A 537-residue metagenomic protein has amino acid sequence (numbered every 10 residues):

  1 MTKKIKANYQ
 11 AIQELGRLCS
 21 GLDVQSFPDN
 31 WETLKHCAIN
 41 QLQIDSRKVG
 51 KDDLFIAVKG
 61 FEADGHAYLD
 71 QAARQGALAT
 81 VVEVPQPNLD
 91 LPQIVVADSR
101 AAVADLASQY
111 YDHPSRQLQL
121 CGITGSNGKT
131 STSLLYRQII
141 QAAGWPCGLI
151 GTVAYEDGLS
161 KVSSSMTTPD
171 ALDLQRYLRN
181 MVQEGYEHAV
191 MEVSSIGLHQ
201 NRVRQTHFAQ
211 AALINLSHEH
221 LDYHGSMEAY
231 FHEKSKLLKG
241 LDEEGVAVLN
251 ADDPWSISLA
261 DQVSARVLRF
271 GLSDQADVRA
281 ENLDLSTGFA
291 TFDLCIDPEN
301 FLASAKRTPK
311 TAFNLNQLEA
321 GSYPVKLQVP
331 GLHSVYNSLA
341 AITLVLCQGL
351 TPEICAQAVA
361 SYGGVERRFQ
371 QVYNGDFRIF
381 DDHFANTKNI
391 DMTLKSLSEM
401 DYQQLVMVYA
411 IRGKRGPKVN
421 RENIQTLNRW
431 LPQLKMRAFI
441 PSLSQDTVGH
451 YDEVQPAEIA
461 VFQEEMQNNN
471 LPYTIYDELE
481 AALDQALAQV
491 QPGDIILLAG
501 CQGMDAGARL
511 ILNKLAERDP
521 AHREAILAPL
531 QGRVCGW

Functional and structural regions predicted by a protein language model:
M1-D105, L302-P309, P330, E517 (+1 more regions): N-terminal leader/targeting and accessory segments in enzymes
M1-F27, K51-L54, C121, K306-T308 (+2 more regions): ATP-dependent carboxylate-amine ligase
G16-L22, A102-A251, W255-V263, I342 (+2 more regions): Phosphate-binding loop of NTP-binding sites
D53, A72, L106, I123 (+13 more regions): Residue-level signal for inorganic ion chemistry
G60-E62, S195-I196, H218-E219, D253-P254 (+3 more regions): Short glycine-rich anion-binding loops that position phosphate/pyrophosphate groups of nucleotides and phosphorylated
L69, R137, L178, K234 (+3 more regions): Generic hydrophobic/aromatic pocket-lining and core-packing "Φ" positions
L69-R74, V182, S398, P432: Non-catalytic positions within long, well-ordered alpha-helices that form the structural scaffold/packing of enzyme
Q86-D90, Q210-I379, Y402, A460-E465 (+1 more regions): Acidic, Mg2+-coordinating active-site environments of NTP-dependent enzymes
